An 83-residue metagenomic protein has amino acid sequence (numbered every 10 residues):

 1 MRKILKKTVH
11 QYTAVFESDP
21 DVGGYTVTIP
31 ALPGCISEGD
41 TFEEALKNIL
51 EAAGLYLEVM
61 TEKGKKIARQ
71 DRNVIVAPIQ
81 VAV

Functional and structural regions predicted by a protein language model:
M1-T13, K47-V83: Short, charged, surface-exposed hinge/linker loops at domain edges that act as mobile lids or interdomain connectors
T13-I36: A short, structured beta-strand/loop element
E44: Conserved AMP-binding/adenylate-forming core of the ANL superfamily
